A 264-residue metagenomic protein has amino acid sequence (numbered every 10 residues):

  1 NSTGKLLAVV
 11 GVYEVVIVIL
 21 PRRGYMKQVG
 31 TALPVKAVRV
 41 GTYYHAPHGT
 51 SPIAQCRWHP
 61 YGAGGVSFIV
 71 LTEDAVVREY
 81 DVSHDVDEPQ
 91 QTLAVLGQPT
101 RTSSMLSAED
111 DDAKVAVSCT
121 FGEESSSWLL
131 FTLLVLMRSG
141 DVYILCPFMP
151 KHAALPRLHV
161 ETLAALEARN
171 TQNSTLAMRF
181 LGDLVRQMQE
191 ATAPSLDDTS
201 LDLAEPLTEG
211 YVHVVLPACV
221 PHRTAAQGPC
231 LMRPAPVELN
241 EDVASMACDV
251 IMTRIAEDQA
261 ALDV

Functional and structural regions predicted by a protein language model:
N1-K5, Y44-G65, S104-L130, R169-L262: Structural signature of eukaryotic scaffold interfaces centered on beta-propeller domains
K5, Y13-V16, D74-V77, S139-V142: Loop/turn residues immediately N-terminal
L7-G11, F68-T72, L133-L136, D263-V264: Conserved beta-strand element within WD40/beta-propeller blades
V10-Y44, R78-S104, P217-H222, A226-Q227: Beta-propeller domains
V12, E73, V82, R138 (+1 more regions): Short loop/turn segments immediately following the C-termini of beta-strands
I19-L33, D81-L93, C146-L176, D183-P194 (+3 more regions): Short loop/turn segments immediately following beta-strands, especially the blade-tip and inter-blade linker loops
V38, S51, E73-D74: N-terminal alpha-helical "arm" segments
D87, D112-K114, C119-R138, I144-A154: Solenoidal tandem-repeat scaffolds enriched in leucines and small polar residues
